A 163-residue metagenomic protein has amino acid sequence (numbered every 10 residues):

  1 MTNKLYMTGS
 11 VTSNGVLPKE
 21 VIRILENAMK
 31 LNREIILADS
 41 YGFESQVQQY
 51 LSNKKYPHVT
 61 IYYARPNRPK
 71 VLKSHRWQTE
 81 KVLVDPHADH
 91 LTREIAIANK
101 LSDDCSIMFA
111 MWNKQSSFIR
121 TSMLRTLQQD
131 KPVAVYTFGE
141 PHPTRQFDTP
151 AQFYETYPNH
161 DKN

Functional and structural regions predicted by a protein language model:
M1-T2, H160-N163: Short, Lys/Arg-enriched, disordered terminal segments
N3-V11, L37-A38: Short, hydrophobic/glycine-enriched beta-strand segments
S13-R33, D39-D161: Acidic/glycine-enriched connector segments
